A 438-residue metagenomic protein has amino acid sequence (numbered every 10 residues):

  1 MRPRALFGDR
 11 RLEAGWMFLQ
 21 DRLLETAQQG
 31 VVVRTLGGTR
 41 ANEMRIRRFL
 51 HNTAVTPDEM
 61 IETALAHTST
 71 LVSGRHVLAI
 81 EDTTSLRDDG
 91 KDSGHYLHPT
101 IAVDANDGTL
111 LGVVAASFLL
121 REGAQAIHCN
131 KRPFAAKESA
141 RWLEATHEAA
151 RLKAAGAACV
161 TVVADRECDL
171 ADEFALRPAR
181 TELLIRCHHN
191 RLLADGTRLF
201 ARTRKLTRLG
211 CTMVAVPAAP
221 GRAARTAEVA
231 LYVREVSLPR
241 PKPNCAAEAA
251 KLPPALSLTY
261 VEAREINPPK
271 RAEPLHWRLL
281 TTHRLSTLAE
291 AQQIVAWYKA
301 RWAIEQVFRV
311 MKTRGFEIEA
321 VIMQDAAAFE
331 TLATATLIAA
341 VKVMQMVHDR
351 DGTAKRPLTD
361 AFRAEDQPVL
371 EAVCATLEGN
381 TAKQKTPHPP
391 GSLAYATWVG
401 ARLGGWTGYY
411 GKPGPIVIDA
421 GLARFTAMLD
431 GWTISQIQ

Functional and structural regions predicted by a protein language model:
M1-I80, T84, D88-Y96, I101-Q438: Single, function-defining residue in the core of a domain
